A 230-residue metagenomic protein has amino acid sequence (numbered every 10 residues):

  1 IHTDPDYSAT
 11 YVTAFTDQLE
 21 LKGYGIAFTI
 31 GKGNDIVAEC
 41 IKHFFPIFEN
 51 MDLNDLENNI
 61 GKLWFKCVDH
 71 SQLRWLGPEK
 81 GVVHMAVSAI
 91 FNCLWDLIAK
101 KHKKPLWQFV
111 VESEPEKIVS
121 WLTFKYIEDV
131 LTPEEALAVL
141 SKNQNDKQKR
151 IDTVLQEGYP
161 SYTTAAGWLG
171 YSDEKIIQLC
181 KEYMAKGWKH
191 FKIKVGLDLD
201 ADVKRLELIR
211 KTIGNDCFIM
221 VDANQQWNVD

Functional and structural regions predicted by a protein language model:
I1-I219, N224-V229: N-terminal capping/lid subdomain adjacent to the active-site entrance of alpha/beta enzymes
